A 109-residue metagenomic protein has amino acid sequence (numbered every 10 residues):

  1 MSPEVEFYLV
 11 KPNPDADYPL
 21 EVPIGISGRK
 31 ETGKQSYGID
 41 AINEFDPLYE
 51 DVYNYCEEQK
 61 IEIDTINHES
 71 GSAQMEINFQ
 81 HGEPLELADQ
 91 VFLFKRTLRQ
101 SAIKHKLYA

Functional and structural regions predicted by a protein language model:
M1-A109: Glycine-rich, acidic/polar active-site loops that bind/position phosphate-bearing ligands
